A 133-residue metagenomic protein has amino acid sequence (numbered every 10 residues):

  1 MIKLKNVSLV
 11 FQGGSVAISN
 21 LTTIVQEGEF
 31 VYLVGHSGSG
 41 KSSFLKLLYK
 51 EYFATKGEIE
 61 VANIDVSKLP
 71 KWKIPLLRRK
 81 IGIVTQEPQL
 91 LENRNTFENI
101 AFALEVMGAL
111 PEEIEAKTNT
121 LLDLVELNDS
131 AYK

Functional and structural regions predicted by a protein language model:
M1-L4, L9-N20, P70-K73: A short, flexible loop at the N-terminus of ABC-type nucleotide-binding domains that lies
V34-H36: The feature captures the beta-strand-to-loop junction immediately N-terminal to the Walker
Y49: Helix-to-loop junction immediately C-terminal to a conserved catalytic motif
G57-D65, L77, K117: Conserved ABC transporter NBD signature motif
I64-D65, E105, E112-S130: Conserved ABC ATPase "signature" region
V66-G82: ABC ATPase NBD coupling module
K80-I81, T85-Q89, R94: ABC ATPase nucleotide-binding domain signature
N93-A101: Short coil-to-helix segment of the ABC ATPase nucleotide-binding domain corresponding to the Q-loop/switch region
